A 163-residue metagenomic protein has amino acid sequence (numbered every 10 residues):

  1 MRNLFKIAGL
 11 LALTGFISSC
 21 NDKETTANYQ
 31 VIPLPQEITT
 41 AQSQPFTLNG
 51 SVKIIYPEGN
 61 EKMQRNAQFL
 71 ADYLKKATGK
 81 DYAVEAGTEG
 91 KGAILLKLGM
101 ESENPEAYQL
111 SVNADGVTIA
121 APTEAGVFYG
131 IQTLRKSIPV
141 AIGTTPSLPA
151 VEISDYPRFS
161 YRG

Functional and structural regions predicted by a protein language model:
R2-L10: Sec-dependent signal peptide recognition, specifically the positively charged N-region followed immediately by
G15-S19: C-terminal motif of bacterial Sec signal peptides marking the signal peptidase cleavage site
N21-R162: Contiguous, structured surface segment used for ligand recognition
